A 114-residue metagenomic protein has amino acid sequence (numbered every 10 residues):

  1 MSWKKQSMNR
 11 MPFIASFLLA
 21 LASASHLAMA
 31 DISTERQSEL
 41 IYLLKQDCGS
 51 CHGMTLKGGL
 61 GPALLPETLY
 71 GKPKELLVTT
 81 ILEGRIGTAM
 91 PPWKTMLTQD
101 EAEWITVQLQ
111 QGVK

Functional and structural regions predicted by a protein language model:
W3-A15: Bacterial N-terminal signal peptides that target proteins for export
I14-A24: Bacterial N-terminal signal peptides
A22-L27, K114: Hydrophobic alpha-helical membrane-insertion segments, chiefly the h-region of N-terminal signal peptides
H26-L43: Electrostatic cytochrome c docking/interface patches
L44-M54, I105-L109: The canonical Cys-X-X-Cys-His
Q46, P62, T88: Glycine-centered loop/turn positions within well-structured domains that cap or flank conserved ligand/cofactor-binding
K57-G58: Short, non-ligating residues that shape and space the ligands of small metal-coordination modules and catalytic
P66-K114: Extracytoplasmic electron-transfer domains, predominantly the class I c-type cytochrome c fold
